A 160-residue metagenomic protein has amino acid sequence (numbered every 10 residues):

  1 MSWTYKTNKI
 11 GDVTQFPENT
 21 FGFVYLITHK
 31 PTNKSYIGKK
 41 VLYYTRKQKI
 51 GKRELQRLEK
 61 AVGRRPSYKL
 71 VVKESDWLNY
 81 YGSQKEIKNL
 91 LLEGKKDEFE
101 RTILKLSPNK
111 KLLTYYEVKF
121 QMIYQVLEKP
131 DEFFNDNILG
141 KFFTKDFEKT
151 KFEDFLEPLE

Functional and structural regions predicted by a protein language model:
M1-E54, T150-E160: GIY-YIG nuclease catalytic motif and its immediate N-terminal context
K40-K110: Conserved short loop/helix modules at catalytic or binding sites in compact beta-alpha or helix-hairpin-helix contexts
K119-K129: Short arginine-rich
K129-G140: Short, flexible loop/turn segments with low-complexity composition
G140-E153: IQ-motif-like calmodulin-binding regions
